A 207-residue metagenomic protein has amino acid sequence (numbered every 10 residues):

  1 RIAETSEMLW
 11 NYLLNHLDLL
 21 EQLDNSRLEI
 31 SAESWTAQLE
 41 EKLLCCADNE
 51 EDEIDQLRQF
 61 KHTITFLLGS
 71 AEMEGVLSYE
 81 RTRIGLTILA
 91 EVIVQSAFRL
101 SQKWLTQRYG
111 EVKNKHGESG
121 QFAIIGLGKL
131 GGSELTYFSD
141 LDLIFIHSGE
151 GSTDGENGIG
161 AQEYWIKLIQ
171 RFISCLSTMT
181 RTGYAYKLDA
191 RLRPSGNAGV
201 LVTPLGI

Functional and structural regions predicted by a protein language model:
R1-I207: Non-catalytic regulatory/linker segments of enzymes
